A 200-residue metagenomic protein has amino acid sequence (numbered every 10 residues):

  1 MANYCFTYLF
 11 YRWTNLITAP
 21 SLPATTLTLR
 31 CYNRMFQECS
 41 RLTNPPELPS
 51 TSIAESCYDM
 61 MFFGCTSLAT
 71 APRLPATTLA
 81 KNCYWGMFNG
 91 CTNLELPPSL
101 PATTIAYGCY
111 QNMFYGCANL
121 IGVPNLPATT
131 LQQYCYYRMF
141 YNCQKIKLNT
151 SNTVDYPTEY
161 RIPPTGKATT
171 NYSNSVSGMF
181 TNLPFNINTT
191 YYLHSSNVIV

Functional and structural regions predicted by a protein language model:
M1-A2, Y11-L29, Q37-E55, C65-K81 (+4 more regions): Structural signature of tandem-repeat unit edges
T7, N33, D59-M60, W85 (+2 more regions): Register-specific detector for alpha-helical tandem repeat solenoids, activating on a conserved position within each
